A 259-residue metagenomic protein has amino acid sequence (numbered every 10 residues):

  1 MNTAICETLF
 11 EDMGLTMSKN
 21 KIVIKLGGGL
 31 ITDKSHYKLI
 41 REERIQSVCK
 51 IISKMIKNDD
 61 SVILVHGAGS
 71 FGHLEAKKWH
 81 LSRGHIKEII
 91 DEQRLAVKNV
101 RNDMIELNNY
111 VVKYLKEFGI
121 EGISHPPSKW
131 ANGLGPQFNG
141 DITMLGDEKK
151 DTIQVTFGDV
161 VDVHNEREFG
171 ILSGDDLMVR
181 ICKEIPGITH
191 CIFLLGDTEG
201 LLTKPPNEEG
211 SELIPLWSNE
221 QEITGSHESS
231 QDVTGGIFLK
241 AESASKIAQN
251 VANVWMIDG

Functional and structural regions predicted by a protein language model:
I5-I63: N-terminal glycine-/serine-/threonine-rich phosphate-binding loop
K25-G29, V65-G69, I257-G259: Glycine-rich beta-strand-to-loop/alpha-helix junction loops that act as flexible
L30-T32, G69-L74, W130-N132, V161-V163 (+1 more regions): Short, active-site-adjacent cap segments at secondary-structure transitions
R44, V48-I51, R94-V112, R167 (+3 more regions): Polyanion-binding loop/helix "lid" in catalytic or ligand-binding cores
G69-H85: Glycine-rich loop at the start of a catalytic domain that most often binds anionic cofactors/ligands
H80-V161: Ligand-binding beta-strand-loop-alpha-helix segment within the catalytic cores of soluble metabolic enzymes
N109-V111, Q137-T203: Internal active-site segments that recognize and position negatively charged phosphoryl groups and nucleotide moieties
E121-S128, I185-L202, V251-G259: Glycine-rich phosphate/pyrophosphate-binding loops and their adjacent beta-strand/loop elements at enzyme active sites
